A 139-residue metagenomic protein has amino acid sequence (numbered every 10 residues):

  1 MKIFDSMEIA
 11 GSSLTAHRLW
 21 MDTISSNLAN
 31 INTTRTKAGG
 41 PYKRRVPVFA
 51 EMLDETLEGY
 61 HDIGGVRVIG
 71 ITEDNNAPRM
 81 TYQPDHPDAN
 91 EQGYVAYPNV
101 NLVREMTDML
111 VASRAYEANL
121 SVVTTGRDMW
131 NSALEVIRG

Functional and structural regions predicted by a protein language model:
M1-G139: Amphipathic alpha-helical polymerization modules
